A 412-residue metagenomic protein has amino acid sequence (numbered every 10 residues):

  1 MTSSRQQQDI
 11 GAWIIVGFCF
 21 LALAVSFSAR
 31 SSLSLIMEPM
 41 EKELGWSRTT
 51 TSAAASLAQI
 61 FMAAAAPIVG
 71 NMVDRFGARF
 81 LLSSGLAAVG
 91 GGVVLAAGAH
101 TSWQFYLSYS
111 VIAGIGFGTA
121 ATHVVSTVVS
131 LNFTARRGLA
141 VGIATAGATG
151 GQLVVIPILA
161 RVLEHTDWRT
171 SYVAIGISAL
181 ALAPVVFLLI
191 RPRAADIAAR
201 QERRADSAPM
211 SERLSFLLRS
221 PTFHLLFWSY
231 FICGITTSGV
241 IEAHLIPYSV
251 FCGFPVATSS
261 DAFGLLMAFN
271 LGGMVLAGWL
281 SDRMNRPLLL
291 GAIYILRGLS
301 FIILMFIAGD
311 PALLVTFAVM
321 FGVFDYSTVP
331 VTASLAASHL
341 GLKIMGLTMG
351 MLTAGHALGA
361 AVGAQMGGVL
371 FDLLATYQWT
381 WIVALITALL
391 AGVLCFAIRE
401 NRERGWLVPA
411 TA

Functional and structural regions predicted by a protein language model:
S31, Q59-P67, L153, M267-V275 (+1 more regions): Residue-level signature of mid-helix packing/kink "hotspots" within the transmembrane helices of 12-pass Major
L33-M37, P221-M274: Extracytoplasmic gate region of multi-pass secondary transporters
M40, T119-F133, S327-L340: Intracellular juxtamembrane helix-capping segments at the cytosolic ends of symmetry-related transmembrane helices
A64-S102, S281, P287: Conserved MFS/SLC helix-loop-helix module at the cytosolic interface between two early adjacent transmembrane helices
Q104-A120, F231-I232, L313-S327: Hydrophobic core of transmembrane alpha-helices in multi-pass small-molecule transporters, especially MFS/SLC-type
S110-A146: Cytoplasmic helix-loop-helix junction between adjacent transmembrane helices in 12-TM secondary transporters
A148-A195: Helix-loop-helix hairpin linking two adjacent transmembrane segments in secondary transporters
T258, G264-N270, L276-L335: C-terminal transmembrane helical hairpin of 12-TM major facilitator-type secondary transporters
